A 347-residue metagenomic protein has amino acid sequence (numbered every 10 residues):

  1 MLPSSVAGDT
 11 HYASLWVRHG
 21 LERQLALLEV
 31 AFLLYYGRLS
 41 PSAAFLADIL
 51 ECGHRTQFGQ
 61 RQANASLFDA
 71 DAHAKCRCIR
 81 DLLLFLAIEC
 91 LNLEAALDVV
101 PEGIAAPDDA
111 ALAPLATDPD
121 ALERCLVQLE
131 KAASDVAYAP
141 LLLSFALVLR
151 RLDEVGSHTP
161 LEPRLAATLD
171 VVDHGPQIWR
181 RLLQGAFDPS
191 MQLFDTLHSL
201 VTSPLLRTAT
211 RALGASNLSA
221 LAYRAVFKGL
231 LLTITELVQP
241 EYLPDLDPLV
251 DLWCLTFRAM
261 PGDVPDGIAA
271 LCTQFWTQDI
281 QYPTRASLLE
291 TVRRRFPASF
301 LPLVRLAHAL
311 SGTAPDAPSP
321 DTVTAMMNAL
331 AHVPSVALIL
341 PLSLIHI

Functional and structural regions predicted by a protein language model:
M1-L344: Extended alpha-helical scaffold regions
